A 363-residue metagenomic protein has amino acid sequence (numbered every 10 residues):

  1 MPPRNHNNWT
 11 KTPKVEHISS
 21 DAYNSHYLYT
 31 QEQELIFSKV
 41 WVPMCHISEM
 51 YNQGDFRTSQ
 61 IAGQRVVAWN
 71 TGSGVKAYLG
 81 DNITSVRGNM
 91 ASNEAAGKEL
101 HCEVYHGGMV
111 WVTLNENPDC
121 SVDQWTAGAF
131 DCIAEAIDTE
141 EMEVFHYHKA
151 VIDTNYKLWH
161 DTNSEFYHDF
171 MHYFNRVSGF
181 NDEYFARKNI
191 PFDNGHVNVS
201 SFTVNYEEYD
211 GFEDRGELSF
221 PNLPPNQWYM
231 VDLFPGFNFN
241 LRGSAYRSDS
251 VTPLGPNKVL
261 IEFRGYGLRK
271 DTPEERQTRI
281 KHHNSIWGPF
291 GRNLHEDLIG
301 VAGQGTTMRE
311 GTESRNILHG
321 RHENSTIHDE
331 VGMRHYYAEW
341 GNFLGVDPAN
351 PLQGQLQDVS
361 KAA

Functional and structural regions predicted by a protein language model:
M1-G80, C102-E103: N-terminal pre-ligand scaffold of iron-sulfur
M50, V67-Y78, L100-A363: C-terminal catalytic domain of Rieske-type non-heme iron oxygenases
Y78-A91: A generic, well-ordered mixed alpha/beta core segment in the N-terminal half of proteins
E94: Histidine/cysteine- and/or acidic
G97: Phosphate/diphosphate-binding loops
